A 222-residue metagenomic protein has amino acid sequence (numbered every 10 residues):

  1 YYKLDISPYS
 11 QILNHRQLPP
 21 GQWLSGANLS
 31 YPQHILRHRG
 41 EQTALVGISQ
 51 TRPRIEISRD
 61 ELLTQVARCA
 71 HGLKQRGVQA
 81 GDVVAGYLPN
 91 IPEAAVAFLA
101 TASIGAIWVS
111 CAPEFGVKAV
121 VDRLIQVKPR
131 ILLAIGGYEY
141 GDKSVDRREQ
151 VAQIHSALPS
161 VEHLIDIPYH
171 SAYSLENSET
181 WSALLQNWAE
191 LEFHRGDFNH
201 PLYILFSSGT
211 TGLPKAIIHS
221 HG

Functional and structural regions predicted by a protein language model:
Y1-Q11, S25-V46, N199: A short N-terminal helical cap/helix-turn-helix that marks the beginning of AMP-binding/adenylate-forming
P32-S58, S171-S174: AMP-dependent adenylate-forming
L36-R39, L62, V66, L73 (+5 more regions): Adenylate-forming
E41-T43, I165-D166, E179-F206, L213: Conserved pre-ATP/AMP-binding loop-to-beta segment of ANL
I55-R59, L202-G222: Conserved AMP-binding A3 loop
A67-H71, I125, G212: Solvent-exposed alpha-helix faces
G72-V121: Conserved AMP-binding/adenylate-forming
S103-W181: Structural core segment of the AMP-binding/adenylate-forming
